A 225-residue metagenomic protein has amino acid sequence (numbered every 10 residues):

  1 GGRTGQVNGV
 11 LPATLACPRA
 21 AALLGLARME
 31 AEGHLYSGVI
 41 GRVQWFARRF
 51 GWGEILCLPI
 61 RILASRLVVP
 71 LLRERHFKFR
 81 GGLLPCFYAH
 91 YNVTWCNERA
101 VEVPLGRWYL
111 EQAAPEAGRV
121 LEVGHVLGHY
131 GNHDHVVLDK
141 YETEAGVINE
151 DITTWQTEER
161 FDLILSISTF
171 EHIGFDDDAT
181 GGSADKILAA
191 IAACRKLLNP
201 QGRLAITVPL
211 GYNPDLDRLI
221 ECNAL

Functional and structural regions predicted by a protein language model:
C57-A113: Class I SAM-dependent methyltransferase Rossmann-like catalytic core, especially the SAM/SAH-binding loop
F87-C96, I173-L225: S-adenosyl-L-methionine-dependent methyltransferase catalytic module, highlighting the catalytic core
P115-V126: Conserved class I S-adenosyl-L-methionine
Y130-E158, K186: Adenosine-cofactor binding site in Rossmann-like domains, unifying the SAM/SAH pocket of S-adenosylmethionine-dependent
L165: A conserved beta-strand element that flanks and buttresses the S-adenosyl-L-methionine
T169: Hydrophobic adenine-recognition pocket in adenosine-nucleotide-binding enzymes
